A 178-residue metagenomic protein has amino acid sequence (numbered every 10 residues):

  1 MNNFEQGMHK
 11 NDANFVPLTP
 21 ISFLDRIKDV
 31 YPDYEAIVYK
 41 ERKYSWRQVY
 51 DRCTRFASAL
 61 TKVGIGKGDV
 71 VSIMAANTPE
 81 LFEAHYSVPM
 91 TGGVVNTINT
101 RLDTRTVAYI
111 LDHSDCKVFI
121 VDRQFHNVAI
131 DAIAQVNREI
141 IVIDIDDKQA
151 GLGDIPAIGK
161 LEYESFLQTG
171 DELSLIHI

Functional and structural regions predicted by a protein language model:
M1-P17: Flexible, non-catalytic linker and terminal segments flanking ANL/adenylate-forming cores
N14-A36: A short N-terminal helical cap/helix-turn-helix that marks the beginning of AMP-binding/adenylate-forming
P17-L18, R47-D51, R101, I120-R123: Conserved phosphate-coordination/catalytic loops
D33-T78, F82-Y86, D103-A108, G159-S165: Conserved AMP-binding/adenylate-forming core of the ANL superfamily
K62-V63, M90-S165: Structural core segment of the AMP-binding/adenylate-forming
S165-E172: Short, basic phosphate-binding NTP loop
I176-I178: Conserved small/polar residues in nucleotide/adenosyl-binding loops
